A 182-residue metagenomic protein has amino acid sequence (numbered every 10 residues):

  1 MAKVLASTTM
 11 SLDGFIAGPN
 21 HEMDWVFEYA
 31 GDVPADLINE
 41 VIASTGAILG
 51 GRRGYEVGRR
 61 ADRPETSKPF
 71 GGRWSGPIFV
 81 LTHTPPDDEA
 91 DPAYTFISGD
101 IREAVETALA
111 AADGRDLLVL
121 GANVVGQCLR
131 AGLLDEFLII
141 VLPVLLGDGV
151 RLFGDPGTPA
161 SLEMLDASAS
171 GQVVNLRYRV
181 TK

Functional and structural regions predicted by a protein language model:
M1-K182: Enzymes that bind and transform nitrogen-containing heteroaromatic metabolites
